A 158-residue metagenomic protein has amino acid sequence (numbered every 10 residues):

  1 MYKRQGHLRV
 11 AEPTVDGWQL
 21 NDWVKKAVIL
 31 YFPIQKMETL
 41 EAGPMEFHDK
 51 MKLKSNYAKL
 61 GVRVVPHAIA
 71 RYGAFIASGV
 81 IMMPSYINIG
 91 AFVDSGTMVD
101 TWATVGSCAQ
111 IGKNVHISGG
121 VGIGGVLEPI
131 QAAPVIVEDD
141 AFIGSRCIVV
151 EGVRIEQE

Functional and structural regions predicted by a protein language model:
M1-R63: Terminal amphipathic alpha-helical/low-complexity segments used for targeting or macromolecular assembly
R63-Q157: Structural signal for interior beta-strand "rungs" in well-ordered beta-sheet cores of soluble enzyme domains
